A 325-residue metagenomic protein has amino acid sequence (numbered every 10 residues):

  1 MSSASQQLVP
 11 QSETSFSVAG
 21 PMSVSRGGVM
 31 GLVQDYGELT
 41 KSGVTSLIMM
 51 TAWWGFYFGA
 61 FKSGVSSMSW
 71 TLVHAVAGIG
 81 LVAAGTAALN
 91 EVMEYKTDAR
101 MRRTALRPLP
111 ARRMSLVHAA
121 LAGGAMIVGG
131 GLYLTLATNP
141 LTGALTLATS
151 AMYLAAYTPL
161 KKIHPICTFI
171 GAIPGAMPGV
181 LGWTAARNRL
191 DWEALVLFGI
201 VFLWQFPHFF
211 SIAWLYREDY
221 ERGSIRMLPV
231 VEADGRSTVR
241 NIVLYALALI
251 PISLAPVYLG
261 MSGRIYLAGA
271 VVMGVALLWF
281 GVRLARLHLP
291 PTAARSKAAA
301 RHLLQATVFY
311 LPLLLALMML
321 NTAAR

Functional and structural regions predicted by a protein language model:
S12-G31, M93-M114, F210-T238, L289-T292: Cytosolic, membrane-interface loops and tails of multi-pass inner-membrane proteins
M50-F58, K62-Y95, R103, I127 (+3 more regions): Membrane-embedded alpha-helical segments that form the functional core of polytopic membrane enzymes, especially those
T51-G55, P108, V128, I170-A186 (+2 more regions): Small-residue-rich segments of transmembrane alpha-helices in multi-pass membrane proteins, especially helix faces
L81-A88, A151-P159, I200-R217, I250 (+1 more regions): Transmembrane alpha-helical segments that form the membrane-embedded catalytic/substrate-channel core of multi-pass
Y95, R103-A144, A233-Y258: Multi-pass membrane catalytic core of lipid/isoprenoid biosynthesis enzymes
R113-A186: Intramembrane alpha-helical segments
L278-L313: Interfacial loop-to-transmembrane junctions
A316-R325: Juxtamembrane boundary at the C-terminal end of a transmembrane helix
